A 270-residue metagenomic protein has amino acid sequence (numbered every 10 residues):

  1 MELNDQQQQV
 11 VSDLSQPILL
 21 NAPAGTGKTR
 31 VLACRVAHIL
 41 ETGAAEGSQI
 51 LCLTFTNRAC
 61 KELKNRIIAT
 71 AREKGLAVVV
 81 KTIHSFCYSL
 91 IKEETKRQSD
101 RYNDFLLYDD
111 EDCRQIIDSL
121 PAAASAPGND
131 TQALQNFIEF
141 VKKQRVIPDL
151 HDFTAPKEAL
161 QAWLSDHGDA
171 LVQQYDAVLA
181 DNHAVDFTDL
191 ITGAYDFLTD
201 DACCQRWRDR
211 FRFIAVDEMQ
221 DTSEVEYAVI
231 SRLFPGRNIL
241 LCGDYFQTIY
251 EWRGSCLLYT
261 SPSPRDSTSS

Functional and structural regions predicted by a protein language model:
M1-S99, Q205, Q247: P-loop NTPase Walker
E2-S12, Q16-L19, L51, A59 (+3 more regions): Conserved helicase NTPase motor core
H38-T42, R66-T70, E93-E94, S119-A123 (+4 more regions): Active-site catalytic microenvironments for nucleophilic, acid-base chemistry
A77-V78, R97-A184: ATP-hydrolysis module of ASCE/P-loop NTPase motor domains, specifically the Walker B Asp-Glu catalytic pair
F86, L134-V141, G193-A194, R210: Short acidic/histidine-centered micro-motifs embedded in hydrophobic/aromatic stretches that mark compact functional
H151-D152, R208, P235, R265: Accessory helical subdomains and C-terminal extensions of nucleic-acid helicases that mediate DNA/RNA engagement
Y259-S270: Single conserved hydrophobic/aromatic residue that forms the stacking wall/gate of nucleotide- or nucleobase-binding
